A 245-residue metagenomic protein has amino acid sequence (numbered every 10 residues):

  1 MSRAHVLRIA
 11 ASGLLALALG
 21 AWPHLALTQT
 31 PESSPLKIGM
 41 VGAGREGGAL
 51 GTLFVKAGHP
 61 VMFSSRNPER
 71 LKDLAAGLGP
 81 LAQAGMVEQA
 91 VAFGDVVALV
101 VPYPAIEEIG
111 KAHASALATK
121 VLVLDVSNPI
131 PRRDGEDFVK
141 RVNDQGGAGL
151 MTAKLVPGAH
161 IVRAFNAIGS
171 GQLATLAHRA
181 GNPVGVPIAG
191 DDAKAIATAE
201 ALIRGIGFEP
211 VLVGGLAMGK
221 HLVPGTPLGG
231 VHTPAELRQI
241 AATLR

Functional and structural regions predicted by a protein language model:
M1-H5: N-terminal secretory signal peptides that target proteins for export/translocation
R8-I9, G13, L17, W22-D73: NAD(P)+-binding Rossmann beta1-loop-alpha1 motif at the extreme N-terminus of oxidoreductases
G79-L81, M86-E136: Rossmann-like NAD(P)-binding element
A84, H160-A164, V211-G215: General beta-strand structural signal in soluble alpha/beta enzymes
T119, S127-G171, L176-A177: Rossmann-fold NAD(P)-binding glycine/threonine-rich loop
P183-R245: Active-site-lining helix/loop region of Rossmann-like oxidoreductase modules
